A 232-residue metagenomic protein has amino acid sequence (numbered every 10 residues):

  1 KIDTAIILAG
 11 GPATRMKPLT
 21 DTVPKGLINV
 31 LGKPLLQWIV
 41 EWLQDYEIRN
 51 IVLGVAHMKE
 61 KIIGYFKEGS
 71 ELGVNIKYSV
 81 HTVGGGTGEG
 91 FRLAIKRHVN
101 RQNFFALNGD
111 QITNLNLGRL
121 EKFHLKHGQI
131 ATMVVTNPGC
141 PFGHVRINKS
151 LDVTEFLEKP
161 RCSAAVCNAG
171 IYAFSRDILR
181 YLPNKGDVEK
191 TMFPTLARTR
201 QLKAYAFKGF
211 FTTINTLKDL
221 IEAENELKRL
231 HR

Functional and structural regions predicted by a protein language model:
K1-D21, Q44-Y46, Q201: N-terminal nucleotide-binding beta1-loop-alpha1 segment
K1-I7, K33-N108, L117-R119, Y181-N184 (+1 more regions): Conserved N-terminal catalytic core of the sugar/cofactor nucleotidyltransferase
P12, G109-Q111: Active-site metal-binding loops of divalent metal-dependent hydrolases
T22-L35: Short catalytic helix/loop segments, enriched in acidic residues and glycine and frequently bearing histidine
L27, H144-I147, A204: A structural signal for short hydrophobic beta-strand segments in well-ordered beta-sheet cores
L36, I62, A94, D110 (+4 more regions): Residue-level signal for inorganic ion chemistry
F104-F105, I112, G118-L125, P138-C140 (+1 more regions): Catalytic-core segments of class I nucleotidyltransferases/pyrophosphorylases that form NMP-activated intermediates
H127-N137: A short, conserved acidic/glycine-rich loop-to-beta-strand motif that forms the donor nucleotide-sugar/metal
